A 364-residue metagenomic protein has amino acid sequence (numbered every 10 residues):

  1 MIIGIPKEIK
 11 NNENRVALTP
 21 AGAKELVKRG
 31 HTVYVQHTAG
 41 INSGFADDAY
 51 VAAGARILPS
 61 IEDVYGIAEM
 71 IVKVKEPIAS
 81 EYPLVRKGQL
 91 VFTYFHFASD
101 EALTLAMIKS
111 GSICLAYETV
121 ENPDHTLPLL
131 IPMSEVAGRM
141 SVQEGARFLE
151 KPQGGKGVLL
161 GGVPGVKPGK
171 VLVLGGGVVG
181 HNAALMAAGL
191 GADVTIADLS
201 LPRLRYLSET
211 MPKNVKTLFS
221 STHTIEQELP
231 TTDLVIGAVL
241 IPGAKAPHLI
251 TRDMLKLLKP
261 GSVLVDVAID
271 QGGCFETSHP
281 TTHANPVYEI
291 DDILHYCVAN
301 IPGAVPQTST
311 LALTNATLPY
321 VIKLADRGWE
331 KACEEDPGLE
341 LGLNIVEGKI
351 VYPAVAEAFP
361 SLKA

Functional and structural regions predicted by a protein language model:
I2, E8, P77-G169, V298-N300: Glycine/serine-rich phosphate-binding loop and adjoining beta1-alpha1 elements at the start of nucleotide-handling
I2-A106, S110: An N-terminal-biased, well-structured beta-alpha scaffold segment characteristic of Rossmann-like dinucleotide-binding
P6, R29-G30, A53, A98 (+12 more regions): Change "in soluble alpha/beta enzymes" to "in soluble alpha/beta proteins
P6-F45, P152-L240, V287: Glycine-rich phosphate/diphosphate-binding loop of Rossmann-like nucleotide-binding domains
E69, K75-E76, F95-H96, S221 (+3 more regions): Short glycine-/small-residue-rich Rossmann-like dinucleotide-binding loops
E118-L159, I269, C274-A364: Adenosine-phosphate binding glycine-rich loop
E209-D291: Rossmann-like adenosine-cofactor binding region
